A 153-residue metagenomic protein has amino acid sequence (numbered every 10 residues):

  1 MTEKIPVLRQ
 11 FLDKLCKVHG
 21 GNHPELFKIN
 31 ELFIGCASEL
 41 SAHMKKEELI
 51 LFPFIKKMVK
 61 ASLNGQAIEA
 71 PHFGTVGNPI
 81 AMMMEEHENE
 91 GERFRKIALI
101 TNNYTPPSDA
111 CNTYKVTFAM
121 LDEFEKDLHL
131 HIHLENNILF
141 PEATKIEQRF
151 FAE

Functional and structural regions predicted by a protein language model:
M1-E153: Small-residue-biased structural context
